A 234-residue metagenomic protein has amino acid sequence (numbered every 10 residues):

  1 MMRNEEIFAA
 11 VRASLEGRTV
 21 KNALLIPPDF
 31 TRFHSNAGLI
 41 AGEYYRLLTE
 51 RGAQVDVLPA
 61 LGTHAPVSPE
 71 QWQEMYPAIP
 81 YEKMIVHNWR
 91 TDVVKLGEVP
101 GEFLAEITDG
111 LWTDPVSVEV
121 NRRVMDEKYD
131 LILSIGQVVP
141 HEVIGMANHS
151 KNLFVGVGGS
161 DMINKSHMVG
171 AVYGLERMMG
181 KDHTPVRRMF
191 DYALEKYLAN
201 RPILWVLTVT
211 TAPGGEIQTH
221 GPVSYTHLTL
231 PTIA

Functional and structural regions predicted by a protein language model:
M1-A13: N-terminal basic/disordered segments at the start of proteins
A10-L24, R51: Glycine-rich phosphate/diphosphate-binding loops that line cofactor/substrate pockets in enzymes
N22-H34, L58-G62, S134: Short glycine-rich or small-residue beta-strand-to-loop segments that form or flank ligand, phosphate, metal/Fe-S
H34-E50: Histidine-anchored nucleotide/phosphate-binding helix
D56-E74, H87-V94, V169-E176, L207-I217: Short connector loops at secondary-structure junctions
V67-G145: An acidic, phosphate/nucleotide-engaging active-site surface
R123-E127, I132-T211: Conserved phosphate- and dinucleotide-binding cores of soluble alpha/beta proteins, encompassing both enzyme active
T226-T232: Conserved small/polar residues in nucleotide/adenosyl-binding loops
